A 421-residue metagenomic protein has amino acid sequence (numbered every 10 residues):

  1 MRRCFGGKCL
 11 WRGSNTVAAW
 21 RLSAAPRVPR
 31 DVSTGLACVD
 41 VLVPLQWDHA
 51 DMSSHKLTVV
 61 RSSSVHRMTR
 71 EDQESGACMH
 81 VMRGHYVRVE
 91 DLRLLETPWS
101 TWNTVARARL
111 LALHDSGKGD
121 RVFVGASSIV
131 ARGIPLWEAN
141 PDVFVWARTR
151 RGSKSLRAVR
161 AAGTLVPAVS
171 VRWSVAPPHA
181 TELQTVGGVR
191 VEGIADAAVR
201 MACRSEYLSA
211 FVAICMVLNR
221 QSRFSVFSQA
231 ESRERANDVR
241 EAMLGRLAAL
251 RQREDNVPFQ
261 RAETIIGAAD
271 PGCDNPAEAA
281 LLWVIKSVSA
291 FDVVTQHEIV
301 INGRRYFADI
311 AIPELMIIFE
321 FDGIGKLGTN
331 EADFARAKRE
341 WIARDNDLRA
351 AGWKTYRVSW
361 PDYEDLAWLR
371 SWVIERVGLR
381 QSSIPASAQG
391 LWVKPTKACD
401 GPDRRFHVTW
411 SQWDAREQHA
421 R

Functional and structural regions predicted by a protein language model:
R2-D255, L379-R421: Short gly/ser-rich loop at a beta-strand->alpha-helix junction or flexible surface loop bordering the NTP-binding
G35, L45, V59-S64, R233-R421: Surface segments flanking catalytic/ligand-binding clefts of nucleic-acid enzymes
